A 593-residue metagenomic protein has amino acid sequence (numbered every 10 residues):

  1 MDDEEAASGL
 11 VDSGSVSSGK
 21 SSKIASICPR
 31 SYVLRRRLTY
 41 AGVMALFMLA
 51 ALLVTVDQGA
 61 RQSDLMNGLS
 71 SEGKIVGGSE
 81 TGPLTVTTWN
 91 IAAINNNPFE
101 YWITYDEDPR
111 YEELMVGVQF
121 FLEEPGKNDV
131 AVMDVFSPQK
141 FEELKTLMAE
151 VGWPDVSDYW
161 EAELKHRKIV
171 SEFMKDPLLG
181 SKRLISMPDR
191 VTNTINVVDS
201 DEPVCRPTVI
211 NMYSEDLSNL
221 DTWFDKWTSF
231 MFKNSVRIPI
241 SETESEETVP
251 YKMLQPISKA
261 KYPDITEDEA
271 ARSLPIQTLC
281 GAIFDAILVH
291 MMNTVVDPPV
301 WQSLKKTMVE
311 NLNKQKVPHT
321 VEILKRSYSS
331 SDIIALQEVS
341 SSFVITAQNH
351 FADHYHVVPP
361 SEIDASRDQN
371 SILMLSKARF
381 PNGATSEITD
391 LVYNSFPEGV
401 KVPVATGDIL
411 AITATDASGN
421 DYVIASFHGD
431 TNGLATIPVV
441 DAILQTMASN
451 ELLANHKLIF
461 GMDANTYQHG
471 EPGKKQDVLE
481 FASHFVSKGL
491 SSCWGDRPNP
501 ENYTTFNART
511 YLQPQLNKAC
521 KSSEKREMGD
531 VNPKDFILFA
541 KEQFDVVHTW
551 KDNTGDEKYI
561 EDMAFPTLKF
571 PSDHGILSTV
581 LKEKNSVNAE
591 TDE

Functional and structural regions predicted by a protein language model:
M1-C28: Intrinsically disordered cytoplasmic terminal tails of membrane proteins
K20-R30, R35-Y40, T55-G78, T85 (+3 more regions): Metal-dependent phosphoester-hydrolase catalytic domains
C28-P29, R35-Y40, L52-N349, D364 (+2 more regions): N-terminal, active-site-proximal structural segment of metallo-dependent hydrolase catalytic domains
I91, G429, M462-A464, G575: Active-site metal-binding loops of divalent metal-dependent hydrolases
E107-D158, A162-E163, R167-E172, D176-P177 (+7 more regions): Metal-dependent phosphoesterases centered on the DNase I-like endonuclease/exonuclease/phosphatase
V191, W223, T228, F232 (+5 more regions): A well-ordered secondary-structure block
K305-N311, V392-K401, F427-I437, Q468: Surface-exposed cleft-lining segments at the edges of enzyme active sites
Q337-D353, R367, I372, H469-A482: Metal-dependent catalytic neighborhoods of phosphoester/phosphodiester hydrolases
